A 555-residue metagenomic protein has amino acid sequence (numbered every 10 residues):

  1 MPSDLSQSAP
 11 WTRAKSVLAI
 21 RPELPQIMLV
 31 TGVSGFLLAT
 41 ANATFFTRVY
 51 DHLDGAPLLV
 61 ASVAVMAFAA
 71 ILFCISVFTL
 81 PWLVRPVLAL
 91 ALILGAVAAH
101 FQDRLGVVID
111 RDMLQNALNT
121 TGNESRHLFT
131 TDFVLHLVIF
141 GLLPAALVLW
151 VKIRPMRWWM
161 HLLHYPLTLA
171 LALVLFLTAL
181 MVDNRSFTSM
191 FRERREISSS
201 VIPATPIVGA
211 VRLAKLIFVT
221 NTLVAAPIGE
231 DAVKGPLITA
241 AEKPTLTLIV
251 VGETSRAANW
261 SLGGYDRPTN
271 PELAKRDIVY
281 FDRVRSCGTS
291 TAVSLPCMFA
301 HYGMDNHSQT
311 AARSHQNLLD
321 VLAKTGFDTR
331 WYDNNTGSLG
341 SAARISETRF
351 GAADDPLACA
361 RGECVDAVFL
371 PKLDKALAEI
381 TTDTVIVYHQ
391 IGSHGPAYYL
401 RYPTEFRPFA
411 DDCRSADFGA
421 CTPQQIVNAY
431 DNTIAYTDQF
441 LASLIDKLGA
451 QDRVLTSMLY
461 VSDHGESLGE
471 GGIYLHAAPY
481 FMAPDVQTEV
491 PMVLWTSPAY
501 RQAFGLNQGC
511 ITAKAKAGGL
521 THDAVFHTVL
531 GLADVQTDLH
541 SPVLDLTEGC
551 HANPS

Functional and structural regions predicted by a protein language model:
M1-R13, A435, Q439-A442, D446 (+1 more regions): Short, intrinsically disordered terminal tails adjacent to the first/last structured region
P2-S199: Transmembrane and membrane-interface helices of multi-pass, inner-membrane envelope-modifying transferases
V77-V84, V321-W331, A376-E379, L444-Y460 (+4 more regions): Catalytic cores of PAPS-dependent sulfotransferases and nucleotide-sugar/CMP/GDP-dependent glycosyltransferases
L180-I249, T254-S415, E489, T521-A552: Active-site-proximal alpha/beta segments of enzymes that process anionic O-linked groups
V201, G235, P371-D374, C413-M458 (+4 more regions): A long, amphipathic alpha-helix that forms part of the scaffold/cap immediately adjacent to metal-dependent active
G264-P268, V454-L506, H540-P542: Histidine-centered active-site microenvironments of extracellular/periplasmic hydrolases and transferases
Q309-S314, Q424-Y436, F481-V490, R501-V529 (+1 more regions): A short beta-strand-to-alpha-helix junction
V321-G326, E363, A367-P371, K375-T381 (+7 more regions): C-terminal luminal/periplasmic domains and tails of membrane-associated envelope-modifying transferases
